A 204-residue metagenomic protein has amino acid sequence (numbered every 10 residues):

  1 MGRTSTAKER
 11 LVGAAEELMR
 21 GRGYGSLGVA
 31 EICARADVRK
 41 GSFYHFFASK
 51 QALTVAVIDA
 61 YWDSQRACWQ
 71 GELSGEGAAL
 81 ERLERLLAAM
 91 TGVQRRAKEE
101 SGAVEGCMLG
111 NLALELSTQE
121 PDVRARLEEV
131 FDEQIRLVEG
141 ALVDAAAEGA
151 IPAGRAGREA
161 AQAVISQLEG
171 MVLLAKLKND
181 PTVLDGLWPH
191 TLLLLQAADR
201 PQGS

Functional and structural regions predicted by a protein language model:
M1-T6, P201-S204: N-terminal intrinsically disordered/low-complexity leader segments
A7-E16, I32, V57-Y61, Q65 (+1 more regions): Generic hydrophobic, amphipathic alpha-helix propensity
R10, L18-V57: Helix-turn-helix
A56, Q70-E105, G157-V164: Hydrophobic alpha-helical connector segments
E81, R85, V104-G106, P121-A147 (+2 more regions): Amphipathic alpha-helical packing segments from all-alpha helical-bundle domains
V93-A97, L114, Q119, D144 (+2 more regions): Amphipathic C-terminal alpha-helical segment
E105-N111, R155-L174, H190-L193: Hydrophobic alpha-helical segments that form the core of small-molecule binding pockets and/or dimer interfaces
